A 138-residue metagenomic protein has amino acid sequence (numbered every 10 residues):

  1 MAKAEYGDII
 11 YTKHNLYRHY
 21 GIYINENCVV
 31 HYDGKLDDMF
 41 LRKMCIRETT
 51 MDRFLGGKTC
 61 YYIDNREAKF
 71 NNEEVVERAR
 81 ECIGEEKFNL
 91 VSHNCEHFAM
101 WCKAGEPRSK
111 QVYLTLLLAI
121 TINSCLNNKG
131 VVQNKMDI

Functional and structural regions predicted by a protein language model:
A2, K13, E67, N71 (+1 more regions): Short amphipathic alpha-helical molecular recognition features
K3-I63: Glycine-rich catalytic cores of cysteine/serine-nucleophile enzymes that process amide/ester linkages in cell-envelope
R18, D37, F70-N71, F98: Residues in flexible loops and secondary-structure boundaries
D52-K69, E73-C82, A99: Membrane-protein extramembrane domains
E73-I138: Activation targets extended, charge/polar-rich intrinsically disordered C-terminal tails
